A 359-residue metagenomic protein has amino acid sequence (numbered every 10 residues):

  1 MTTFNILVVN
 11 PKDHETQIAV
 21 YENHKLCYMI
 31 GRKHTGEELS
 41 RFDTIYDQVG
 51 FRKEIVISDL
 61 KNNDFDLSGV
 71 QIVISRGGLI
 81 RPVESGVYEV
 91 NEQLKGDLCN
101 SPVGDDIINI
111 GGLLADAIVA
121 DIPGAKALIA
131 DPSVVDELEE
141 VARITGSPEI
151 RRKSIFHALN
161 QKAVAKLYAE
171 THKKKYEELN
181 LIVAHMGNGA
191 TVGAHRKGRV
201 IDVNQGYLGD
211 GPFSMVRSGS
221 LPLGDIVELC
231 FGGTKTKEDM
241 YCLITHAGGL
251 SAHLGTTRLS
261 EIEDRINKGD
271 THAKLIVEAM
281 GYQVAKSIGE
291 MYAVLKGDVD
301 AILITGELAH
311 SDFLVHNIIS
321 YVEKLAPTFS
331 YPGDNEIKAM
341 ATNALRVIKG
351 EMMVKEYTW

Functional and structural regions predicted by a protein language model:
I6-D47: Short glycine-rich, Thr/Ser-proximal phosphate-binding strand/loop in the N-terminal lobe of ATP-dependent enzymes
I30-S68, C99-V103: N-terminal phosphate-binding loop and adjacent alpha-helix
S40-R41, N109-A117, I129, I144-N180 (+4 more regions): Glycine-rich phosphate-binding loop plus the immediately following alpha-helix
L60-I108, K126, V134-G146: Short beta-strand-loop/turn "lid" adjacent to the catalytic site in phosphate-handling enzymes
C242, H246-K296: Adenine-nucleotide phosphate-binding core of ATP-dependent small-molecule kinases
V299-I318: Glycine-rich phosphate-binding loops at beta-strand->alpha-helix junctions
D312, H316-T342: Conserved phosphate-binding/catalytic loops in two-lobed NTP-binding clefts
P332-W359: Structural signal for terminal/edge beta-strands and the immediately following C-terminal loop/tail that closes
